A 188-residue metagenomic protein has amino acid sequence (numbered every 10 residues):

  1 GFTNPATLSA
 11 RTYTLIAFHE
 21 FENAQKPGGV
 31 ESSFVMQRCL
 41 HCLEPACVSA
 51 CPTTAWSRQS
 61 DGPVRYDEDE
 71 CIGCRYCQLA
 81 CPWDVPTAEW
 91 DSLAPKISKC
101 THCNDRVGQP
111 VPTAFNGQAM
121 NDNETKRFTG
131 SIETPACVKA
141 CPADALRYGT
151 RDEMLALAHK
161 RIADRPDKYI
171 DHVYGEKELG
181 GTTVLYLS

Functional and structural regions predicted by a protein language model:
G1-S188: Non-ligating segments of multi-cofactor redox enzymes
